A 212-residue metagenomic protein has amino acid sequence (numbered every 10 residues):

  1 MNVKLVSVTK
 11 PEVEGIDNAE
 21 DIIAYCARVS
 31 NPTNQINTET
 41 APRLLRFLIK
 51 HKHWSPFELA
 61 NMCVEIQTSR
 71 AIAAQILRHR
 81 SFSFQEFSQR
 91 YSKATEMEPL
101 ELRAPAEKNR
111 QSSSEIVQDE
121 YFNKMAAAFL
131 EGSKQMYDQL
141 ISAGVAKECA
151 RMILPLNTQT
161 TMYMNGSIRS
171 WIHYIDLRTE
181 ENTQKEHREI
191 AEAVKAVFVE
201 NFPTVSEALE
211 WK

Functional and structural regions predicted by a protein language model:
M1-K212: Family-specific signature for flavin-dependent thymidylate synthase
